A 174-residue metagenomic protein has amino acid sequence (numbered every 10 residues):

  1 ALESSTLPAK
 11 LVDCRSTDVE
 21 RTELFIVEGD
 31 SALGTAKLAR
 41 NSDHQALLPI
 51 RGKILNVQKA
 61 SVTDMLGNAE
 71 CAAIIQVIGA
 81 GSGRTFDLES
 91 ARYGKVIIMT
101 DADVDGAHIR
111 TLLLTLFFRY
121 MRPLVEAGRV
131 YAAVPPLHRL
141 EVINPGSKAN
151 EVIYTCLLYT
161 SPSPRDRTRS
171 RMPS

Functional and structural regions predicted by a protein language model:
A1-K53, F86-L88, G94-K95: GHKL-family ATPase ATP-binding module
A36-G94, V125, V152-I153: Intrinsically disordered, low-complexity regulatory segments
E70-A73, H108-L116: Alpha-helical scaffold elements adjacent to nucleotide-binding pockets in ATP/GTP-utilizing enzyme cores
M99-H108: N-terminal assembly/transducer modules of large multi-domain enzymes, emphasizing dimerization/partner-binding
R122-E141: Interdomain boundary/hinge elements
P136-T155: Conserved phosphate-handling catalytic cores of large alpha/beta enzymes
Y159-T168: Conserved small/polar residues in nucleotide/adenosyl-binding loops
R171-P173: Hydrophobic alpha-helical segments, chiefly the membrane-spanning helices and signal/signal-anchor peptides
